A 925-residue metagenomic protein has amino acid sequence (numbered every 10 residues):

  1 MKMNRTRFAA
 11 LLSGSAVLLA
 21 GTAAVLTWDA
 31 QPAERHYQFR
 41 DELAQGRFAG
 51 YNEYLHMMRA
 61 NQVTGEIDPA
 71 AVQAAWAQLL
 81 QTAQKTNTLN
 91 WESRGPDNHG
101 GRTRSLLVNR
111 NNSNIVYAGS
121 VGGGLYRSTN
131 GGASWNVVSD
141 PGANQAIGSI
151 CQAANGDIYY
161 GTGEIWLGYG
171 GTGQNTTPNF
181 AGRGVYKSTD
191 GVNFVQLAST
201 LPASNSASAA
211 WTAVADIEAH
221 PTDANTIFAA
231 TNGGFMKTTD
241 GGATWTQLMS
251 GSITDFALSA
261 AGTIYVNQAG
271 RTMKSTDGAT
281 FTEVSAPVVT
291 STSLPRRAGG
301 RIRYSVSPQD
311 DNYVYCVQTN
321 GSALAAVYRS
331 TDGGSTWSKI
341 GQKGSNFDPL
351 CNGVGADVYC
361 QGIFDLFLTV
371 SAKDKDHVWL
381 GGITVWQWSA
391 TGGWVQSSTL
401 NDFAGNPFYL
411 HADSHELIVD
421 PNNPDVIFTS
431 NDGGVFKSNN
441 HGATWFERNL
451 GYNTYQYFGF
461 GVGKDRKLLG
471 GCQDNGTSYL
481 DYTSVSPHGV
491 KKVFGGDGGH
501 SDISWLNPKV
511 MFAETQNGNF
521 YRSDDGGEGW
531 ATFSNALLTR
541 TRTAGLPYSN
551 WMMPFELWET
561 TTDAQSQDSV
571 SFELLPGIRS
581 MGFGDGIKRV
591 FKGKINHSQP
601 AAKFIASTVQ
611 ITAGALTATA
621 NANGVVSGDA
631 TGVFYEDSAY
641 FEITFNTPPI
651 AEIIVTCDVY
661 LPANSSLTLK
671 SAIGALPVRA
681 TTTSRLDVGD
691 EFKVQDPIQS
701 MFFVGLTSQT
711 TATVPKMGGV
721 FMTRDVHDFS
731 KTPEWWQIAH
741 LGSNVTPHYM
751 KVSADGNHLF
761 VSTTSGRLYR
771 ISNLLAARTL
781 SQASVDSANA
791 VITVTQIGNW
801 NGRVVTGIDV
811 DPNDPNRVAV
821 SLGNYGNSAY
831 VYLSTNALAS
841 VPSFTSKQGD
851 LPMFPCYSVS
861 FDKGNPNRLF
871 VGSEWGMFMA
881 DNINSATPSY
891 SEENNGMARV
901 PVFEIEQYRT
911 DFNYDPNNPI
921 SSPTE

Functional and structural regions predicted by a protein language model:
K2-S15: N-terminal Sec-pathway targeting helices
S13-A24: Hydrophobic membrane-insertion alpha-helices, especially the h-region of bacterial N-terminal signal peptides
A24, W28-P576, A663-E925: Beta-propeller blade termini and top-face loops
S569-T631, E636-A663: Extended beta-strand solenoid/passenger and fiber regions
